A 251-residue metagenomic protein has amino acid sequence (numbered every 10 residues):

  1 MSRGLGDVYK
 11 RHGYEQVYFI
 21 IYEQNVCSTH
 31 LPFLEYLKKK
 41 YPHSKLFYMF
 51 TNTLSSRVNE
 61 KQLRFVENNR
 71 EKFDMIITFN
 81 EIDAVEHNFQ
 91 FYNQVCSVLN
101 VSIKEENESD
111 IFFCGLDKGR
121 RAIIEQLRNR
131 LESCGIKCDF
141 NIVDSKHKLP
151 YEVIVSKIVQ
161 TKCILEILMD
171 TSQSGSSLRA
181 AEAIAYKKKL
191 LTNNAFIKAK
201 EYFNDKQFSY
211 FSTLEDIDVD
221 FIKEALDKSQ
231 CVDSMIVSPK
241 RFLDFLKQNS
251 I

Functional and structural regions predicted by a protein language model:
M1-H12: Single conserved hydrophobic/aromatic residue that forms the stacking wall/gate of nucleotide- or nucleobase-binding
G6, E15-Y18, D74, K162: Conserved acidic residues
R11-T29: Short N-terminal targeting/anchoring amphipathic segment
F19-I21, T78, E166: Redox-cofactor binding/interface segments in oxidoreductases and associated redox assembly factors
F33-R130, V237-R241, F245: Catalytic core of nucleotide-activated saccharide and alditol-phosphate transferases
T51, G115-V155, V159, A195 (+1 more regions): Catalytic donor nucleotide-activated moiety binding site of glycosyltransferases and closely related
N141-K146, I154-I251: Catalytic binding pocket for nucleotide-activated donors in carbohydrate/polymer assembly enzymes
